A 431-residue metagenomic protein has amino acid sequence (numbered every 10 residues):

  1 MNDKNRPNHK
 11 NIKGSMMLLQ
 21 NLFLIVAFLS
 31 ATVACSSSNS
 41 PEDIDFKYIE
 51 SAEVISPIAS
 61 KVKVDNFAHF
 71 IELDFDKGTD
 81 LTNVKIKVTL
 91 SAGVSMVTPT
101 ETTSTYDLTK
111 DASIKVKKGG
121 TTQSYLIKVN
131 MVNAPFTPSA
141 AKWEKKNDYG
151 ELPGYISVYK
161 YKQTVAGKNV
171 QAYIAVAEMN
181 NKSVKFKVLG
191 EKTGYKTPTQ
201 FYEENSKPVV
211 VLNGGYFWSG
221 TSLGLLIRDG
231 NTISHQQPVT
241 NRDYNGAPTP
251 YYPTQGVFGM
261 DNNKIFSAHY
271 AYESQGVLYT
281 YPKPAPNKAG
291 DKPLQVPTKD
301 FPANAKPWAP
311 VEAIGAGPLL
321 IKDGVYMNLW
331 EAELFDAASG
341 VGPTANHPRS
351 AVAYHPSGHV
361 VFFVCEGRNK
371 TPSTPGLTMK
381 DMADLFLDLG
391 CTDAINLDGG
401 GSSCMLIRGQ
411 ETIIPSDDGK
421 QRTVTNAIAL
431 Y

Functional and structural regions predicted by a protein language model:
M1-D45: Bacterial Sec-dependent N-terminal signal peptides
S36-A141: Beta-rich interaction/scaffold domains
D80, K192, K196, S373-L377: Soluble non-cytosolic domains of exported or imported proteins
N133-S274: Zymogen propeptides
V170-I174, Q255, G315-G317, N346-A351 (+1 more regions): Short glycine-rich loop/turn motifs
A175, V209-N213, F258-G259, F266-S267 (+5 more regions): Structural recognition of the beta-strand scaffold that forms the well-ordered cores of secreted hydrolase catalytic
T221-P248, L329-D393, S402-Y431: Conserved, well-ordered active-site substructure
T221-V341: Active-site-adjacent helix-turn-beta-strand microarchitecture at beta-sheet edges that either contains or buttresses
